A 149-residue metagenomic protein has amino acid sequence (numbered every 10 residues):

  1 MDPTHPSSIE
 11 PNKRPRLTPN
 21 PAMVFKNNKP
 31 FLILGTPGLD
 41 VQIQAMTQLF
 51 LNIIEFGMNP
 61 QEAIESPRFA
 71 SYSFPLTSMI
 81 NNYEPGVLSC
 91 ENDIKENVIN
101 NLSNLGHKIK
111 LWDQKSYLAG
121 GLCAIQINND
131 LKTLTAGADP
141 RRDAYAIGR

Functional and structural regions predicted by a protein language model:
M1-W112: Proteins synthesized as precursors that undergo proteolytic processing into mature forms
S89-R149: Cofactor-centric catalytic regions
